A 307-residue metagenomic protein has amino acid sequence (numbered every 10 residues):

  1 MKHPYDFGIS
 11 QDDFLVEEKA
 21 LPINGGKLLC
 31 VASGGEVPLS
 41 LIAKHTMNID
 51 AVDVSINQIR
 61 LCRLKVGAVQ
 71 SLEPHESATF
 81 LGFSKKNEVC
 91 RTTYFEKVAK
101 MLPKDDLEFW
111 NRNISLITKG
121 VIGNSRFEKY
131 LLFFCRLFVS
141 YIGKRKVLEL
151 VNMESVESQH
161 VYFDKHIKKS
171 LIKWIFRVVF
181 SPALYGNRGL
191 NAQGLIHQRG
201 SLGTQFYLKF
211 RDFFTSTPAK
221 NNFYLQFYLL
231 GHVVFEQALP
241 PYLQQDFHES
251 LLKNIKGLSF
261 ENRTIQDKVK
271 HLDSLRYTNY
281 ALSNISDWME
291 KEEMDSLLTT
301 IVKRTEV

Functional and structural regions predicted by a protein language model:
Y5-K27, E36, M294-D295: Conserved alpha-helix/loop element of class I SAM-dependent methyltransferases that forms part of the SAM/SAH-binding
I23-G25, R263-A281: A short acidic, Gly/Pro-enriched loop at the edge of an enzyme's catalytic core that lines a small-molecule cofactor
L29, D50: Conserved beta-strand positions in the Rossmann-like core of class I SAM-dependent methyltransferases
G34-T46: Conserved SAM-binding loop of SAM-dependent methyltransferases across substrates and taxa, primarily the Class I
A51-I56: Conserved acidic E/D residue at the C-terminus of a beta-strand in Rossmann-like folds
N57-E249: Class I S-adenosyl-L-methionine-dependent methyltransferase module
A99-K104, Y277-E292: A short SAM/SAH-binding and catalytic strip from SAM-dependent methyltransferases
E293-V307: A short glycine-rich, Lys/Arg-flanked "PGG" loop and its adjoining helix->strand segment in the class I
